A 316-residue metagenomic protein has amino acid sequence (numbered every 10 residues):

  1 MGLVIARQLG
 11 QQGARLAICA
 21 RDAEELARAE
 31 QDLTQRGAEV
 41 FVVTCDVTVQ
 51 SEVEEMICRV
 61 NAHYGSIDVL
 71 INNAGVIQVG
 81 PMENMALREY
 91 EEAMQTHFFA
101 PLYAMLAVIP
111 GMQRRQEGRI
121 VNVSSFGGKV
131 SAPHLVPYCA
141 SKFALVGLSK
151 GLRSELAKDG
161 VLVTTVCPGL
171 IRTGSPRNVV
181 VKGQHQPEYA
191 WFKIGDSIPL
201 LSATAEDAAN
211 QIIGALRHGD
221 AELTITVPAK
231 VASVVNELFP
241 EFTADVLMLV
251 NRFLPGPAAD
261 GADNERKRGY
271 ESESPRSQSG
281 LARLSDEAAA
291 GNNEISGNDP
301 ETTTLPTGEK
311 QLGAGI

Functional and structural regions predicted by a protein language model:
M1-A17: Canonical Rossmann dinucleotide-binding motif of NAD(H)/NADP(H)-dependent dehydrogenases/reductases, specifically
A14-R28: Conserved glycine-rich Rossmann-like NAD(P)H-binding loop of the short-chain dehydrogenase/reductase
A23-E24, T44-E55, L87: The beta1-alpha1 cofactor-binding region of Rossmann-like NAD(H)/NADP(H)-dependent oxidoreductases
P81-M82, A86-E91: Substrate-binding pocket helix/loop in short-chain dehydrogenase/reductase
M105, S141: Active-site helix of classical SDR
S125: Residue(s) in the substrate-gating loop at a strand-loop-helix junction that position the organic substrate next
K158-A229, V234-L238, F242-G256: SDR active-site lid
